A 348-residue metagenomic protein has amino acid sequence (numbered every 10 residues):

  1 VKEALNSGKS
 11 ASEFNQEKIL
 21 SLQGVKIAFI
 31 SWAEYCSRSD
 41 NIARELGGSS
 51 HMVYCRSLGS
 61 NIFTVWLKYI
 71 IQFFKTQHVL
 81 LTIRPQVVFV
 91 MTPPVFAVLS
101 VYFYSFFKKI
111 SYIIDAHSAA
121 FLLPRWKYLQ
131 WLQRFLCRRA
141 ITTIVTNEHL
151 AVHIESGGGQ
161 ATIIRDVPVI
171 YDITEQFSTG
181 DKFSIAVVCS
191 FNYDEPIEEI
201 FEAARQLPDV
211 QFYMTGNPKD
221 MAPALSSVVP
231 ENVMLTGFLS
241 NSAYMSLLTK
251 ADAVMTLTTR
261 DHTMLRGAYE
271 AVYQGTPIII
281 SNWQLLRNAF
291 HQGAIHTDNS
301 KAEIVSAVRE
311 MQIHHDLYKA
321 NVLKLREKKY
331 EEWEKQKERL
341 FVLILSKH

Functional and structural regions predicted by a protein language model:
G59-S60, I110-K127, I141-T142, Y171: A short, histidine- and acid-enriched strand-loop-helix "catalytic/donor-clamping" loop that lines the nucleotide-sugar
F177-E195, F201-L207, Y213: Conserved donor-binding/catalytic core segment of Leloir-type glycosyltransferases
V188, Q211-A224, G237: Glycosyltransferase donor-sugar binding loop
A222-M245: Nucleotide-activated donor-binding/catalytic signature segment of Leloir-type glycosyltransferases, i.e., the conserved
T249-T263: Acidic donor-binding loop of glycosyltransferase active sites
A253, G275-I280: Short hydrophobic beta-strand element within catalytic cores of glycosyltransferases and related nucleotide-activated
G293-A302, E310-D316: Conserved acidic donor-binding segment of nucleotide-sugar-dependent glycosyltransferases
I313-K347: A charged, aromatic-enriched C-terminal amphipathic alpha-helix characteristic of glycosyltransferases across folds
